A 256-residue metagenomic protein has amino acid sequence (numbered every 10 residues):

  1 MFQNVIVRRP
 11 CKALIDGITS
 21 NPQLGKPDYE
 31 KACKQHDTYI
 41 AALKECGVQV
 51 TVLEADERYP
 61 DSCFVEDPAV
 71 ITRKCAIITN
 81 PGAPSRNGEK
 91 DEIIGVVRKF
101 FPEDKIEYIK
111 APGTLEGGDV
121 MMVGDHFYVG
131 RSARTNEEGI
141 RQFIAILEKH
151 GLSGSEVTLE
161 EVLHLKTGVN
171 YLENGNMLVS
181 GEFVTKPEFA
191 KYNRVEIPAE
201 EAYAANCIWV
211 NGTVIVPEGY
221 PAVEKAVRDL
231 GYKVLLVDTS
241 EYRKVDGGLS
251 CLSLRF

Functional and structural regions predicted by a protein language model:
M1-F256: The feature marks the mature, well-folded catalytic cores of soluble enzymes
